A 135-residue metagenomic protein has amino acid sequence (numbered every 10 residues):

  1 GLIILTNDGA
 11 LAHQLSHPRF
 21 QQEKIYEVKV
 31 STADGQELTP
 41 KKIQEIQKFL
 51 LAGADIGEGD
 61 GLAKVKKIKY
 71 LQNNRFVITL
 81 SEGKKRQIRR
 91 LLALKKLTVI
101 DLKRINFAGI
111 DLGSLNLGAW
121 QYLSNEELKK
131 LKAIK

Functional and structural regions predicted by a protein language model:
G1-K135: Basic, flexible Lys/Arg- and Gly-enriched helix-loop patches that mediate nucleic-acid binding at interfaces with rRNA
